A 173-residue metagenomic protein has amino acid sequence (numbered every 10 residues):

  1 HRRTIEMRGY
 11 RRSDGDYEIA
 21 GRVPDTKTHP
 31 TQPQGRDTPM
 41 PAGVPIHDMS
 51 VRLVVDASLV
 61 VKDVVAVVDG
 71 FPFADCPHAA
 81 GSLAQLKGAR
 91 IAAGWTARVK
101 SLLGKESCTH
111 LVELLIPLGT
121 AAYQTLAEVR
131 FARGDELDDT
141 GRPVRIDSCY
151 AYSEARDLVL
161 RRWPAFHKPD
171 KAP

Functional and structural regions predicted by a protein language model:
H1-T31: Short, compositionally biased leader-like segments
D25-P173: Active-site- and interface-proximal helix/loop "cap" or "latch" segments in soluble metabolic and energy-transducing
